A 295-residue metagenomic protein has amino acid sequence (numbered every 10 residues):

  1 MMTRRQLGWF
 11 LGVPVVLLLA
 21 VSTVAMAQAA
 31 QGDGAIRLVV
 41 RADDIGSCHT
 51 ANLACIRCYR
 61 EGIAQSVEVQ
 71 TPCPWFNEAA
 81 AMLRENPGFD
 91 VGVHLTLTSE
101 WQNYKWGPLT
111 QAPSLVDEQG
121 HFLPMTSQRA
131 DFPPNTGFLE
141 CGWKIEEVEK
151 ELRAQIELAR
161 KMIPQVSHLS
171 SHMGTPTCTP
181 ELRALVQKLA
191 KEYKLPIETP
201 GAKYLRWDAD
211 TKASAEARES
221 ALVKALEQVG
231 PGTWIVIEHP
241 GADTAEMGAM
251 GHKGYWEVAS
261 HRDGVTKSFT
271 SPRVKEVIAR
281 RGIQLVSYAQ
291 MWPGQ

Functional and structural regions predicted by a protein language model:
F10-T23: Bacterial N-terminal signal peptides
A30-I56: Boundary/entry segment of secreted carbohydrate-active catalytic domains
R37-V39, A64-E68, G88-H94, V166-S170 (+2 more regions): Structural preference for beta-strand elements that scaffold enzyme active sites
H49-P74: A short alpha/beta connector and helix-capping loop motif
C55-E61, E78-D90, G107-D117, R160-K161 (+1 more regions): Acidic (Asp/Glu)-rich catalytic clusters
Y104-F138, H252-E257: Active-site gating loops and adjacent loop-to-helix segments of metal-dependent hydrolytic enzymes
L139-V223, E227-V229: Catalytic domains of cell-wall/extracellular-matrix polysaccharide-remodeling enzymes, centered on de-N-acetylation
I197-P200, G254-Q295: C-terminal domain-boundary segment and adjacent tail
